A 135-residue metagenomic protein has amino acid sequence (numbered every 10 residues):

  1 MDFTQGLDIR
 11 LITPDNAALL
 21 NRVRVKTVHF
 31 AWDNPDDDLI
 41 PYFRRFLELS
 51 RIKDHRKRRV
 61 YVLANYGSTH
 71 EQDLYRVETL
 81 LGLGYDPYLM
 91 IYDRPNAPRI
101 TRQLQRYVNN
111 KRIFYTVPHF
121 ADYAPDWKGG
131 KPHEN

Functional and structural regions predicted by a protein language model:
M1-F46, H55-Y66, D86-M90: Core AdoMet radical
R51, L63-N135: Auxiliary Fe-S-binding modules of radical SAM enzymes
